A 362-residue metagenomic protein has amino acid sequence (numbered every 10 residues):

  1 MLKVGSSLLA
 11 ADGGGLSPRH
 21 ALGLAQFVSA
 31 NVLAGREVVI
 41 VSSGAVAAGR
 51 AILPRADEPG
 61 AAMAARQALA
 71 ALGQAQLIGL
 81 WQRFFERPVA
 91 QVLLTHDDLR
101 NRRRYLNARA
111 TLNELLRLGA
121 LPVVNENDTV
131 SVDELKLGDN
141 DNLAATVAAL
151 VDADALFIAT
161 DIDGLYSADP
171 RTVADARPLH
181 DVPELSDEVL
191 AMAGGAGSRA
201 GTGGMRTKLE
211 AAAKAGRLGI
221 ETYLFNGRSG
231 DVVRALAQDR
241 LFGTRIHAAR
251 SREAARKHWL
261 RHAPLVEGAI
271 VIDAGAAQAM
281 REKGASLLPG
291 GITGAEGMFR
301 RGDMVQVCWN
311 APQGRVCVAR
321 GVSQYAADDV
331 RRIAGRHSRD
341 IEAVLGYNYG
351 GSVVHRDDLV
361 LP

Functional and structural regions predicted by a protein language model:
M1-P362: C-terminal catalytic "cap/lid" subdomain
